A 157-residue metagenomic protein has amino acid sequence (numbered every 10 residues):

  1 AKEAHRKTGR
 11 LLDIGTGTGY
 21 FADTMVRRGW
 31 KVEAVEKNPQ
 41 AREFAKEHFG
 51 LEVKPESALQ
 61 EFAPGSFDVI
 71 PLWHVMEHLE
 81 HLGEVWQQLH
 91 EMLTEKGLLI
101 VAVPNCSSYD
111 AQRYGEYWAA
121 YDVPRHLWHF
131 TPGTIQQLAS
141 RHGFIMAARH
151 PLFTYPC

Functional and structural regions predicted by a protein language model:
K2-Y117, L127-L152: Conserved SAM-binding loop
D122-H126: A short acidic, glycine-rich active-site loop that binds or catalyzes chemistry on phosphate/adenosine moieties
F153-C157: C-terminal catalytic and target-recognition region of SAM-dependent MTase-like enzymes, primarily methyltransferases
